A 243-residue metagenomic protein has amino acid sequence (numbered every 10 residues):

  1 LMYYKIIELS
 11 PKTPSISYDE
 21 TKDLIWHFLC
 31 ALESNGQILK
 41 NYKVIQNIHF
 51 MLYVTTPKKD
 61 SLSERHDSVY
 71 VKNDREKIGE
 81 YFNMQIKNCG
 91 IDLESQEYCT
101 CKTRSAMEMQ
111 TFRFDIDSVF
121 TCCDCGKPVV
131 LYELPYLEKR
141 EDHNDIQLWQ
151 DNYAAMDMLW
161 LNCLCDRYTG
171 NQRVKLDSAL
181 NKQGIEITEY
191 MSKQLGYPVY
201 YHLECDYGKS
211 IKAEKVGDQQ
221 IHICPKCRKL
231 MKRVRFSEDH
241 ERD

Functional and structural regions predicted by a protein language model:
L1-G170, Y197-Y201: Domain-scale terminal segments
G170-K182: A short, highly charged nucleic-acid-interacting micro-segment common to nuclease and nuclease-linked defense proteins
A179-D243: Cys/His-clustered metal-coordination modules, chiefly Zn-binding fingers
